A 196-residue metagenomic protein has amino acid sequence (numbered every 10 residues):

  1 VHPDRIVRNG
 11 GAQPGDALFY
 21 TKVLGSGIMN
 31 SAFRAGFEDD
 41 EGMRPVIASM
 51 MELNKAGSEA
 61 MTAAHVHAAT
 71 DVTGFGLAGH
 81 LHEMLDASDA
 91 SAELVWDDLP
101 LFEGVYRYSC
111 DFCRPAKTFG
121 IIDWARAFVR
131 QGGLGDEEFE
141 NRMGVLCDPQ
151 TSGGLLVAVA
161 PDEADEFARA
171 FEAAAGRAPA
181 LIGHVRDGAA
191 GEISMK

Functional and structural regions predicted by a protein language model:
V1-D39, L77, H184: Glycine-rich anion-binding loops of enzyme active sites
V1-I6, E41-M61, E138: Active-site glycine-rich loop that binds ribose-phosphate moieties when present
P3, A63, A69-K196: Glycine-/charge-enriched secondary-structure boundary and capping motifs
A12-Q13, A56-H67: Secondary-structure boundary elements
T21-G25, M43-S49, A127-G135: Short acidic/polar alpha-helix capping motifs at helix-coil junctions
K22, M51-N54, Q150-T151, P161: Hydrophobic alpha-helical segments
L24-G25, P45-L53, A69-T73, L77: Short, contiguous, pocket-lining structural segments that sit at or immediately flank catalytic/ligand-binding sites
